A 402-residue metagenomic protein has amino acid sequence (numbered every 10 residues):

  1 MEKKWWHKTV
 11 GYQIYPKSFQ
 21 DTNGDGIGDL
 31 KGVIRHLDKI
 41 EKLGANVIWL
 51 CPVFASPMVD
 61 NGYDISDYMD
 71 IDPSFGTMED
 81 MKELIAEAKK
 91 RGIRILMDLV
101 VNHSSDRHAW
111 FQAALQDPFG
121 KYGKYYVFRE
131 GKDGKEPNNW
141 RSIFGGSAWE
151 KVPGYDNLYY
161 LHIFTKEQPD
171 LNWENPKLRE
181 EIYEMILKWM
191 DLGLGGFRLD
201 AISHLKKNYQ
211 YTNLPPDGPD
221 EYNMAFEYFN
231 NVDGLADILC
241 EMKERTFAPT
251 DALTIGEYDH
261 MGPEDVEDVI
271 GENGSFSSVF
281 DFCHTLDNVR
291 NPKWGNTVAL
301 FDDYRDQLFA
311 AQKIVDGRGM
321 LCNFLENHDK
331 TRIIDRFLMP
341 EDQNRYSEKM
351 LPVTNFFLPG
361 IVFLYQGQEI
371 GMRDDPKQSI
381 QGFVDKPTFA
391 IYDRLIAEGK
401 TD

Functional and structural regions predicted by a protein language model:
E2-L187, D191, H204-E264, V269-G271: Acidic/aromatic-lined carbohydrate-recognition and catalytic surfaces of CAZymes acting on diverse glycans
P16, P52-F54, A201-S203, H284 (+1 more regions): Short, small-residue-rich loop/turn micro-motifs
I48, F197-L199: Hydrophobic residues within beta-strands of alpha/beta enzymes
I95, F197, Y365-Q366: Residue-level marker for buried hydrophobic side chains located in beta-strands that build the well-ordered beta-sheet
D98, D200, Q368-E369: Residue-level detector of functionally special positions within alpha-helical transmembrane segments of multi-pass
D106-N139, L239, K243-D402: Conserved alpha/beta catalytic core and glycan-binding cleft of carbohydrate-active enzymes
I186-F197, T354-N355: Conserved catalytic-core segments centered on acid/base and nucleophilic motifs
